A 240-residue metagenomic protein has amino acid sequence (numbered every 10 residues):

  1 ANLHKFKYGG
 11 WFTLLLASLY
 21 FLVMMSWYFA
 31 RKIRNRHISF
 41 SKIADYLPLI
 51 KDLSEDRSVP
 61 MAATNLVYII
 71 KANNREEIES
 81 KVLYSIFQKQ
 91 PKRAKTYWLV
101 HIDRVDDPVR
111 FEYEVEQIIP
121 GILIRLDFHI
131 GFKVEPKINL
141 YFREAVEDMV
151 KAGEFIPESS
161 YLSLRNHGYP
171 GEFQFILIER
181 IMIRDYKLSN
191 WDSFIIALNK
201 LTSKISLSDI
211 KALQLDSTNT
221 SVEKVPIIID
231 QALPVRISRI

Functional and structural regions predicted by a protein language model:
A1, A17-Y28: Hydrophobic core segments of alpha-helical transmembrane domains in multi-pass membrane transport and ion-translocation
A1-L14: Transmembrane helix-loop junctions at the membrane interface of multipass transporters and ion channels
F12-F21, R36-L47: Cytosolic juxtamembrane regulatory segments of membrane proteins
Y28-I38: Hydrophobic alpha-helical transmembrane segments in integral membrane proteins
I43-I240: Cytosolic C-terminal regulatory domains/tails of membrane transporters and channels
